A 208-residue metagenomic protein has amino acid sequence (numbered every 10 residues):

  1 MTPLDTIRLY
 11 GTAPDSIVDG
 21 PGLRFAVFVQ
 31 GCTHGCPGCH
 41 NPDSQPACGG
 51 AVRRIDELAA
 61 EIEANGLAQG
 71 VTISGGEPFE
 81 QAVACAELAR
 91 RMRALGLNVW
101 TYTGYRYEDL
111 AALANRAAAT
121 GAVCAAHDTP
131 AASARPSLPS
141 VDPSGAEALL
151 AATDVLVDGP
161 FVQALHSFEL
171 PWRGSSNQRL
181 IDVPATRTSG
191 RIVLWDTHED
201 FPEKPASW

Functional and structural regions predicted by a protein language model:
M1-F28, N41-A47, I192-V193, T197-A206: N-terminal [4Fe-4S]-dependent radical SAM core
D5-Y10, L23, N41-P136: Conserved Radical SAM active-site core
F28-G35: Short pre-active-site segment immediately N-terminal to redox-active cysteine/selenocysteine motifs in thiol-based
E80, A164-L165: Short glycine-rich, flexible loops that bind phosphorylated cofactors or substrates
T153-V155: Well-ordered beta-strand positions
H166-W208: P-loop/Walker A phosphate-binding loop and immediately adjacent motor/lid segment at beta-alpha junctions
